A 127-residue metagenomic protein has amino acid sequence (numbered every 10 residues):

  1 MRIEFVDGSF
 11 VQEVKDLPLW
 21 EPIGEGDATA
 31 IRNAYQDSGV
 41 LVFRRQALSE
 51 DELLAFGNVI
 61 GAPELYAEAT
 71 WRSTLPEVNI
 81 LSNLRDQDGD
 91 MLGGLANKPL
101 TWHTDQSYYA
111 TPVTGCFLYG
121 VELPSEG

Functional and structural regions predicted by a protein language model:
R2-G127: Fe(II)/2-oxoglutarate oxygenase catalytic core
